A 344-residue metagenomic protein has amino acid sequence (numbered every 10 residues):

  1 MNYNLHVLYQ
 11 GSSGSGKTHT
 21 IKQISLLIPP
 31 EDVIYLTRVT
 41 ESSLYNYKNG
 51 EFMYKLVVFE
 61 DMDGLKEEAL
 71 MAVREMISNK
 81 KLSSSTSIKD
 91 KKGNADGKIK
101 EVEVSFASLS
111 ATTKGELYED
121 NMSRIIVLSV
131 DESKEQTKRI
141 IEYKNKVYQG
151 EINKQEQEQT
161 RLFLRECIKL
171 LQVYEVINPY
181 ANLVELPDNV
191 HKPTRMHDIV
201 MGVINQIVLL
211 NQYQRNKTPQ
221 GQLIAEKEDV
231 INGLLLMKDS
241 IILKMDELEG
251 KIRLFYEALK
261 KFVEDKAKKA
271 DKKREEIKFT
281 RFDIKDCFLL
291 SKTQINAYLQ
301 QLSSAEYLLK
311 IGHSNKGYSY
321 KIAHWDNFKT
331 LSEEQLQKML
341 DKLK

Functional and structural regions predicted by a protein language model:
M1-Q155, R165-L170: Conserved ASCE/P-loop NTPase catalytic core
S13-G16, M196, D229, E276 (+1 more regions): Secondary-structure capping and boundary motifs in well-ordered enzyme cores
L26-P30, Q206-L210, Q301, A305: Amphipathic alpha-helical interaction surfaces
R74, M201, N296-Q300: Short, hydrophobic-biased segments on the C-terminal half of alpha helices that form "recognition helices"
S87-K92, Q214-Q220, V263-K278: Short helix/loop segment immediately N-terminal to the Walker
K98-F106, K114-E257, K261: Phosphate-sensing "switch" segment of ASCE/P-loop ATPases
E247-K344: Terminal-proximal interaction/regulatory segments of ATP-powered molecular machines
